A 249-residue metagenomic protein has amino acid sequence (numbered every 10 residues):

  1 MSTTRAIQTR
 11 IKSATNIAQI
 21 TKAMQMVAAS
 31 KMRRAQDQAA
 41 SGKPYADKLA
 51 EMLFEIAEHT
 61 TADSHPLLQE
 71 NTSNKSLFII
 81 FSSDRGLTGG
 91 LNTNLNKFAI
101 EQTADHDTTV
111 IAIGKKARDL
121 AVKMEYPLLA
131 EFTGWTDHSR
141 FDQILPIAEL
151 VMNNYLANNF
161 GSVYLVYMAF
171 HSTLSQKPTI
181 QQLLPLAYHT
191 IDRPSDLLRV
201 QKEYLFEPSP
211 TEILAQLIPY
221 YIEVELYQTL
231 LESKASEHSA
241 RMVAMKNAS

Functional and structural regions predicted by a protein language model:
M1-S249: C-terminal beta-strand-loop-alpha-helix "lid" module of Rossmann-like NAD(P)-dependent dehydrogenases
